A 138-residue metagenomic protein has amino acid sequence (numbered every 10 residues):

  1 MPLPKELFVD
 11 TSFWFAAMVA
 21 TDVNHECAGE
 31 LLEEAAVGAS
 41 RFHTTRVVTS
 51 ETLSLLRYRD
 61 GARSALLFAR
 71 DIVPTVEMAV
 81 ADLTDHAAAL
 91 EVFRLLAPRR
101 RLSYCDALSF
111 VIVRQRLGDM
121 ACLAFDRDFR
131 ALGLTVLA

Functional and structural regions predicted by a protein language model:
M1-E6, F110-A138: Acidic, PIN/NYN-like endoribonuclease modules and their adjacent C-terminal/linker elements
M1-H43, R57-F68: Short, well-structured N-terminal submotif of metal-dependent ribonuclease cores
V9, H43-T44, V80, Y104 (+1 more regions): Short beta-strand scaffold positions
T21-D22, R59-R63, T75, A79 (+2 more regions): Residues at alpha-helix boundaries and the short loops/turns that link adjacent helices
V37-F42, T75-E77, L117-M120: Short active-site oxyanion
M78-M120: Active-site neighborhoods of divalent-metal-dependent phosphate/nucleic-acid chemistry enzymes
